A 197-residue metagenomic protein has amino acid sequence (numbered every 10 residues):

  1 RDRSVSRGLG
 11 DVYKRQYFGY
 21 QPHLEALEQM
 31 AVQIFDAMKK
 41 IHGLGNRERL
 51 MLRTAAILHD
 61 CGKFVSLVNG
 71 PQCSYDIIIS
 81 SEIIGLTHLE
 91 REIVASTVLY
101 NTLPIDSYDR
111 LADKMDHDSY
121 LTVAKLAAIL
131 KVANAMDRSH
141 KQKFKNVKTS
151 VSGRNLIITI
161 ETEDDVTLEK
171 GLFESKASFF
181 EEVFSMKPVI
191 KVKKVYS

Functional and structural regions predicted by a protein language model:
R1-L9, Y13: Single conserved hydrophobic/aromatic residue that forms the stacking wall/gate of nucleotide- or nucleobase-binding
G8, N69, G171-L172: Generic recognition of short, well-ordered alpha-helical segments
G10-F18, R110-Y120, E161-D165: Short hinge/gating elements
P22-H23, Q29-T149: Divalent metal-dependent catalytic cores for phosphoryl transfer on phosphate-bearing substrates
A56, I160-T162, V192: Flexible glycine-/small-residue-rich
L111-D113, I190, V195: C-terminal amphipathic alpha-helical interaction region
S139-P188: Low-complexity, glycine/alanine/valine/leucine- and proline-rich hydrophobic stretches
